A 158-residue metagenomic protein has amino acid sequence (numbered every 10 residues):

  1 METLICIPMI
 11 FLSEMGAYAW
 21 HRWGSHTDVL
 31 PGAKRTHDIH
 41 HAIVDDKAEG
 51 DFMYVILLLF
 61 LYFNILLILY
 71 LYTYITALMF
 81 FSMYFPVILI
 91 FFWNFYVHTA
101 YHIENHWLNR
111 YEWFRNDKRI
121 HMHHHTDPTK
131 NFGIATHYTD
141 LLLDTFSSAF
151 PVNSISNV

Functional and structural regions predicted by a protein language model:
M1-C6, L67-M83: Helix-coil boundary and interhelical linker segments in multi-pass alpha-helical membrane proteins
M1-S13, H26-A33, F81: Hydrophobic alpha-helical transmembrane segments
F11-S25, Y84-E104: Transmembrane alpha-helical segments that form the membrane-embedded catalytic/substrate-channel core of multi-pass
A19-I43: Membrane-interface helix-loop junction between the first two transmembrane segments
H21, H37, H98, H121 (+1 more regions): Divalent metal-coordination and catalytic microenvironments
T27-G32, I103-V158: Membrane-proximal soluble regions of multi-pass membrane proteins
T36-A48, R119-D127: Short membrane-interface loop/juxtamembrane segments of multi-pass integral membrane proteins
D51-Y72, H137: Core segments of transmembrane alpha-helices that mediate helix-helix packing or line hydrophobic substrate/ligand
